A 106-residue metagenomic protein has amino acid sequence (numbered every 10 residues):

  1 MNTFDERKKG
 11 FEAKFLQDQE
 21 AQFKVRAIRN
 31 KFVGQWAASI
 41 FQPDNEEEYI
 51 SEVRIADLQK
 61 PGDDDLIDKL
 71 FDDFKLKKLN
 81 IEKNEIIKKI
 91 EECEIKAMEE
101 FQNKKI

Functional and structural regions predicted by a protein language model:
M1-I106: A charge-rich, low-complexity, intrinsically flexible signal that marks solvent-exposed coils, linkers, repeats
